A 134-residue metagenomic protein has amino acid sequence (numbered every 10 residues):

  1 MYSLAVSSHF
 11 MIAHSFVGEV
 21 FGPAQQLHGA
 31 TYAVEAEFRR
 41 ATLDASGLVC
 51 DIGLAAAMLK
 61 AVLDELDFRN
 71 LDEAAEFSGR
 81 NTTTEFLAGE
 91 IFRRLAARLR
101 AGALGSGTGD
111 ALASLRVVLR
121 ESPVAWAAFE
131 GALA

Functional and structural regions predicted by a protein language model:
M1-A134: Charge-rich, low-complexity N-terminal segments
